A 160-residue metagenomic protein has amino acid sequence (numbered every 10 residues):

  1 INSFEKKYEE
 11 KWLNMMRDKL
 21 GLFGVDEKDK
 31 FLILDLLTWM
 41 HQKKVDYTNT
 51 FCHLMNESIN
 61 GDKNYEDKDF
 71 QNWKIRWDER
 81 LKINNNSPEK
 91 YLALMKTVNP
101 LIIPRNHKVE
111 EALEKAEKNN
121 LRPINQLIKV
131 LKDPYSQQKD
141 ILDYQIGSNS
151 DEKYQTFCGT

Functional and structural regions predicted by a protein language model:
I1-T160: Regulatory N- and C-terminal appendages and interdomain linkers associated with kinase/kinase-like NTP transferase
